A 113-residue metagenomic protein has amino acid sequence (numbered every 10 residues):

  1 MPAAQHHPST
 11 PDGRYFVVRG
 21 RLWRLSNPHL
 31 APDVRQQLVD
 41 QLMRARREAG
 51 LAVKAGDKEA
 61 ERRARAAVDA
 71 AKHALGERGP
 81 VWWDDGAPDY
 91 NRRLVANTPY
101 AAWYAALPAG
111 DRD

Functional and structural regions predicted by a protein language model:
P2-D113: Extended, charge-rich alpha-helical interface modules
